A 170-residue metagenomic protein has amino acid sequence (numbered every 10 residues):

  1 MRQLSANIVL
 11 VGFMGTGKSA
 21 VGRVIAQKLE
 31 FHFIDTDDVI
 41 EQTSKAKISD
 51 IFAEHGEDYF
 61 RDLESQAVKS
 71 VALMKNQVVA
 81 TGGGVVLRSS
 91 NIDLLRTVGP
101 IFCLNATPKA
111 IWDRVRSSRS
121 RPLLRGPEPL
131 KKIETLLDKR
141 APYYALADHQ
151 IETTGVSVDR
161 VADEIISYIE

Functional and structural regions predicted by a protein language model:
M1-Q3, V24, K28, D138-E170: NTP-dependent small-molecule kinase module
L10: Hydrophobic anchor at the beta1->P-loop junction of P-loop NTPases
F13: P-loop (Walker A) phosphate-binding loop of NTP-binding proteins
T16: ATP-binding Walker
S19: Walker A/P-loop
T36-V85, S89-R96, R121-P122, L130 (+1 more regions): ATP-dependent small-molecule kinase phosphotransfer cores that center on conserved nucleotide phosphate-binding segments
T97-P142: A glycine- and Lys/Arg-enriched "phosphate-lid" helix/loop adjacent to the NTP-binding pocket of small-molecule kinases
